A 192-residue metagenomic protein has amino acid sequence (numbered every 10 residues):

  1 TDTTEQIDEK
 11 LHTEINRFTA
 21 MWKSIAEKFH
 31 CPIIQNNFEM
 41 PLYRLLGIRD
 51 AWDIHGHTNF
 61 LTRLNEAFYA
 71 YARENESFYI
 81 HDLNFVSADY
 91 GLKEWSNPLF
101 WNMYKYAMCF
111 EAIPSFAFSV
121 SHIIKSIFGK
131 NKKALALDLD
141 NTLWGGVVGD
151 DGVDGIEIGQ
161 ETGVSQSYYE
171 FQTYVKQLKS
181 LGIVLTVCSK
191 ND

Functional and structural regions predicted by a protein language model:
T1-L137, L143-G145, G149-I156: Extracellular glycan-modifying ectodomains
A136, D140-D192: Alpha-helical substrate-recognition element adjacent to the catalytic core
